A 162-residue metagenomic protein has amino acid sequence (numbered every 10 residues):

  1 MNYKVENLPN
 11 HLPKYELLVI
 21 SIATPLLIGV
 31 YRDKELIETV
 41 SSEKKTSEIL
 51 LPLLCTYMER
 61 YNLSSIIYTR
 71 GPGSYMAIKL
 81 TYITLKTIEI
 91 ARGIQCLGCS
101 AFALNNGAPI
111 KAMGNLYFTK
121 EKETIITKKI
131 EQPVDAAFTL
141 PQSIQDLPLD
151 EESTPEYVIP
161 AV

Functional and structural regions predicted by a protein language model:
M1-L36, V40-I49, E59, Q95-V162: Oxyanion-binding and handling regions
L18-I22, L54, G73: Short, functional N-terminal and low-complexity linear motifs
E38-S42, R70-Y75: A short glycine/serine-rich beta->alpha loop
K44, E48-P52, Y82, K86: Short, well-ordered alpha-helical segments
L53-S65: Phosphate/pyrophosphate-binding loops at sites that engage ATP/ADP/AMP, CoA/4′-phosphopantetheine, polyphosphate
S65-R70, M76-C96: DPxDG-like acidic metal-binding loop motif
